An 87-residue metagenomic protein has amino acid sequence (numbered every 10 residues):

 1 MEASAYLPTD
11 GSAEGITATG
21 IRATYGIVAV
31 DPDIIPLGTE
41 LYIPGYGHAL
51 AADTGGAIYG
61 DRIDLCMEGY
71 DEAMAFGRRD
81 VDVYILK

Functional and structural regions predicted by a protein language model:
M1-K87: Solvent-exposed, well-ordered loop and adjacent helix/strand elements within mature globular domains that form
